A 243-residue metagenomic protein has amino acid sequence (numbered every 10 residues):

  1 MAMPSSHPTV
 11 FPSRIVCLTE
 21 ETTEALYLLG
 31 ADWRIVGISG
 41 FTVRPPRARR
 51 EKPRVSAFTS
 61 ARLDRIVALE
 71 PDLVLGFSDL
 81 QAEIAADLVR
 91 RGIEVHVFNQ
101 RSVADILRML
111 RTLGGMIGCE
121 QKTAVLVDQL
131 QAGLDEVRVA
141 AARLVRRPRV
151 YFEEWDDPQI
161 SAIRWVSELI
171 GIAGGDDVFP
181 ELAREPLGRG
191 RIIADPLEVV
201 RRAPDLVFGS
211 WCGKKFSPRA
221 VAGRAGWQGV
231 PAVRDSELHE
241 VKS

Functional and structural regions predicted by a protein language model:
M1-S243: N-terminal ligand-binding lobe of clamshell/alpha-beta domains
